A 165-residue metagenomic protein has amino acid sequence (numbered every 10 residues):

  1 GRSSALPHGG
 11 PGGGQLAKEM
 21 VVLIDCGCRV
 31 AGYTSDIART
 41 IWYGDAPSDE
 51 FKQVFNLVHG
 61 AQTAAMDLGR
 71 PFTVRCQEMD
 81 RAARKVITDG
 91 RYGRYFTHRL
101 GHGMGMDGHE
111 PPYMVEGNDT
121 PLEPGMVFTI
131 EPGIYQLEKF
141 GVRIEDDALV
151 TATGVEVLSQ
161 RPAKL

Functional and structural regions predicted by a protein language model:
G1-L165: Active-site neighborhoods and metal-handling regions in enzymes and metal-associated proteins
